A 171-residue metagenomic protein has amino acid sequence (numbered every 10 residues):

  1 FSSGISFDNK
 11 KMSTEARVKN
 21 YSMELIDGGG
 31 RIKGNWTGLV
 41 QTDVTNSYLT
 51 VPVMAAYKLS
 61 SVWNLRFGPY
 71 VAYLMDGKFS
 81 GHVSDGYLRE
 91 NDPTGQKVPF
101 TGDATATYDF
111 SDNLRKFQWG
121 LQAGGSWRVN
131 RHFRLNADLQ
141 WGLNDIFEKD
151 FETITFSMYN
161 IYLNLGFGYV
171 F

Functional and structural regions predicted by a protein language model:
F1, W63-L65, R131-A137: Repeated loop/turn-to-beta-strand initiation elements of outer-membrane beta-barrel proteins
G4-S6, G68-Y70, D138-Q140: Transmembrane beta-strands of outer-membrane beta-barrel proteins
N9, Y57, Y73, W127-V129 (+2 more regions): Residue-level signature of outer-membrane beta-barrel architecture
K10-S47, L74-Q118, D145-Y162: Extracellular/periplasm-exposed beta-strand and loop segments of Gram-negative cell-envelope proteins, dominated by
S47-A56, G68: Short, proline-centered helix/strand-breaking motifs
L49-V53, W119-A123, I161-L165: Hydrophobic, lipid-facing positions within transmembrane beta-strands of outer-membrane proteins
W127-H132, Y159-F171: Outer-membrane beta-barrel "beta-signal"
